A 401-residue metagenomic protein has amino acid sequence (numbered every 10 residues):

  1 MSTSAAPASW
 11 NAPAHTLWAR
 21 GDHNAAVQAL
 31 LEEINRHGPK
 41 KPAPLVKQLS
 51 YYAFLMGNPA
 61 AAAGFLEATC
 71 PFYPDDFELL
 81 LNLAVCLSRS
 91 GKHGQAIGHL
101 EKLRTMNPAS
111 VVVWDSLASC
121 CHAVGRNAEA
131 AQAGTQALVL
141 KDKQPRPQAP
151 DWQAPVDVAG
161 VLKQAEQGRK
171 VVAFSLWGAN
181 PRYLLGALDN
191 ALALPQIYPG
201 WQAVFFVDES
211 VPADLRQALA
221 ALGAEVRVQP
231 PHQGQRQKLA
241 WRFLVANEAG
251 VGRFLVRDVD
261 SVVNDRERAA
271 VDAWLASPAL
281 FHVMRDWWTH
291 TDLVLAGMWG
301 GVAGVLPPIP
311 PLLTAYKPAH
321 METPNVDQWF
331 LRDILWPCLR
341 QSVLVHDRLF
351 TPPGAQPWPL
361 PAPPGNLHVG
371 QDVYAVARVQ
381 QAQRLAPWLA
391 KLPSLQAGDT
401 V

Functional and structural regions predicted by a protein language model:
G38-K40, Y73-P74, P108, K141-D142: Short coil turns that delineate tetratricopeptide repeat
V112, Q136, V302-V401: Catalytic core and acceptor-binding pocket of nucleotide-sugar-dependent glycosyltransferases
V211-G252: Active-site-proximal specificity loops/subdomain of glycosyltransferases
D265-L293: Conserved donor-nucleotide/metal-binding helix-loop-beta segment in metal-dependent transferases, i.e., the alpha-helix
